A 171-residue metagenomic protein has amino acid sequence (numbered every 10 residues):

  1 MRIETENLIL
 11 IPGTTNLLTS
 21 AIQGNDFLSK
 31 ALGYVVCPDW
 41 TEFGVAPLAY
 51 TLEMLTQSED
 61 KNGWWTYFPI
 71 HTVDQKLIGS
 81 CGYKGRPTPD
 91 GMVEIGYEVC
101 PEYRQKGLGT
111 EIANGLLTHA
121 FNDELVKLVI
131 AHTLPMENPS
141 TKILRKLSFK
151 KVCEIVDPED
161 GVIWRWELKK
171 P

Functional and structural regions predicted by a protein language model:
M1-E94, V99-E102, G115-H119, D123 (+2 more regions): GNAT-family acyltransferases
G107-T110: Glycine-rich acyl-CoA binding loop
A131-T141: Conserved beta-strand-loop-alpha-helix junction that forms the acyl-donor binding cleft
L144: Conserved active-site tyrosine of GNAT-family acetyltransferases
